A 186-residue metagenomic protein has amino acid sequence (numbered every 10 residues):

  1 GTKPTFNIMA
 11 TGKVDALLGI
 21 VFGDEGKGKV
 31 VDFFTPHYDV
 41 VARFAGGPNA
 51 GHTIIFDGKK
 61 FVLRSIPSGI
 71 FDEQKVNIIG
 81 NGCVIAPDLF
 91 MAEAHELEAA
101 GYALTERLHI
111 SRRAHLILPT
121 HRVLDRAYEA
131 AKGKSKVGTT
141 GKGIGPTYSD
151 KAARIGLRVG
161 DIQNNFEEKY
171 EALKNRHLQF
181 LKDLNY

Functional and structural regions predicted by a protein language model:
F6-Y186: Non-transmembrane, aqueous-exposed alpha-helical and coiled segments at domain scale
